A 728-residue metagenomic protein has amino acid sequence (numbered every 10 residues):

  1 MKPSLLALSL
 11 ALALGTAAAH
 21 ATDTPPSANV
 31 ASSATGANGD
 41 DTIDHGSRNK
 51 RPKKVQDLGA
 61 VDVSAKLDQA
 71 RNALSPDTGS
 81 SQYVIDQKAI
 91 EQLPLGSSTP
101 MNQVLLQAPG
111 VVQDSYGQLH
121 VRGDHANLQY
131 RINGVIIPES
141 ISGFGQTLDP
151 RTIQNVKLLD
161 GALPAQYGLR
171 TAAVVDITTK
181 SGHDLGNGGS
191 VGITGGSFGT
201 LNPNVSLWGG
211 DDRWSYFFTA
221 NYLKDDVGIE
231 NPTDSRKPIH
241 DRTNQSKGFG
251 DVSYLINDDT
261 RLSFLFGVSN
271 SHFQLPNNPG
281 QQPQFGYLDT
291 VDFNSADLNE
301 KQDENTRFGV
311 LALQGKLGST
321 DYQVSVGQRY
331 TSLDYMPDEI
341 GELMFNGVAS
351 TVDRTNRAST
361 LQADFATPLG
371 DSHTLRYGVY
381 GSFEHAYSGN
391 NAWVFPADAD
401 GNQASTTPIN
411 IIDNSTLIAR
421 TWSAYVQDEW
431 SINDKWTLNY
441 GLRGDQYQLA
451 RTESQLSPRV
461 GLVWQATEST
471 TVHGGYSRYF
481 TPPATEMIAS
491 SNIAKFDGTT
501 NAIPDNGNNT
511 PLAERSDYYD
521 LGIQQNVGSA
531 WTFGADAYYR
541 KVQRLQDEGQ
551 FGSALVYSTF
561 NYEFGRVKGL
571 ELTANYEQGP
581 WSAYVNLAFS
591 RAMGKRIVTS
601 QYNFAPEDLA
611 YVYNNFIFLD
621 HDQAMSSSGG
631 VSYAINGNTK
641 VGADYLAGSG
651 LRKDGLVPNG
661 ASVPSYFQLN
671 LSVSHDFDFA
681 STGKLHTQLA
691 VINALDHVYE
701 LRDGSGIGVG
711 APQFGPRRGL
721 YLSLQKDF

Functional and structural regions predicted by a protein language model:
T22-L93, A126, D160, K316: Short, acidic, small-residue-rich periplasmic hinge/interaction motif at the N-terminus of Gram-negative outer-membrane
M101-V104, L119, G143-F144, G161 (+2 more regions): N-terminal periplasmic accessory domains that precede and gate Gram-negative outer-membrane beta-barrel machines
V135-G161: Short acidic/polar hinge/loop motifs at secondary-structure boundaries that mediate gating or recognition
G195-K224, S235-P276, K301-G318, L369-S372: Transmembrane beta-barrel wall of Gram-negative outer-membrane proteins
G228, A647-R652, H675-F728: C-terminal beta-signal and adjacent terminal beta-strands/loops of Gram-negative outer-membrane beta-barrel proteins
I239-D241, R261-G315, Y330-T355: Flexible loop and strand-edge segments within Gram-negative outer membrane beta-barrel domains
K316, D321-P337, Q465, M487 (+4 more regions): Membrane-embedded beta-barrel scaffold of Gram-negative outer-membrane proteins
S431-N433, F533-K541, S558-G655, Q725: Gram-negative outer-membrane beta-barrel transporters
